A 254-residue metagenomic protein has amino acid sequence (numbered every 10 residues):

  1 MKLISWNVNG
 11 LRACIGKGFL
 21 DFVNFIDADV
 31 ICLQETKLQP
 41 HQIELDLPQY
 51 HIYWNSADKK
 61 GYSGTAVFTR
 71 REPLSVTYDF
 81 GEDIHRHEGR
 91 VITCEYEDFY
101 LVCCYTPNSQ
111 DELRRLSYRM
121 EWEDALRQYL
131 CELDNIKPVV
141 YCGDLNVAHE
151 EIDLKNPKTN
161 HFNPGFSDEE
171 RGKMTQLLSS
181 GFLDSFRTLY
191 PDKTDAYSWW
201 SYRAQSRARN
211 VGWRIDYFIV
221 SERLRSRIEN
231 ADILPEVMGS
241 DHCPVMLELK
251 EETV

Functional and structural regions predicted by a protein language model:
M1-L47, H51, A57-S63, Y78 (+1 more regions): N-terminal, active-site-proximal structural segment of metallo-dependent hydrolase catalytic domains
M1-N9, D98-Q110, C142: Active-site-proximal beta-strand elements of phosphoester/diester hydrolases
N7, V23-H41, L101, L130-E151 (+4 more regions): Active-site beta-strand/loop signature of hydrolases that rely on acidic residues for catalysis
V30, H51, W122-V211, I215: Metal-dependent phosphoesterases centered on the DNase I-like endonuclease/exonuclease/phosphatase
K37, Q42-S109: Structured beta-strand-rich core segments of catalytic domains in phosphoester-bond hydrolases
K60-S75, R203-S226: Conserved beta strand-loop-helix elements of the APE1-like EEP
G81-E82, P107-E123, K158-F162: Surface-exposed cleft-lining segments at the edges of enzyme active sites
D232-V254: Surface polyanion/phosphate-binding segment centered on an Asp-His-Pro turn
